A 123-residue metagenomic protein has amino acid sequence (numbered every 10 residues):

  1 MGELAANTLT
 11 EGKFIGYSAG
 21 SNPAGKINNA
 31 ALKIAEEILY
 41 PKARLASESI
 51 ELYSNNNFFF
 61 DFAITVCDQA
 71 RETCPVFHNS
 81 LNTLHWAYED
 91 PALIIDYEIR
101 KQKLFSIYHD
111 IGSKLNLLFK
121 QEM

Functional and structural regions predicted by a protein language model:
M1-M123: Short polar/charged helix/loop
